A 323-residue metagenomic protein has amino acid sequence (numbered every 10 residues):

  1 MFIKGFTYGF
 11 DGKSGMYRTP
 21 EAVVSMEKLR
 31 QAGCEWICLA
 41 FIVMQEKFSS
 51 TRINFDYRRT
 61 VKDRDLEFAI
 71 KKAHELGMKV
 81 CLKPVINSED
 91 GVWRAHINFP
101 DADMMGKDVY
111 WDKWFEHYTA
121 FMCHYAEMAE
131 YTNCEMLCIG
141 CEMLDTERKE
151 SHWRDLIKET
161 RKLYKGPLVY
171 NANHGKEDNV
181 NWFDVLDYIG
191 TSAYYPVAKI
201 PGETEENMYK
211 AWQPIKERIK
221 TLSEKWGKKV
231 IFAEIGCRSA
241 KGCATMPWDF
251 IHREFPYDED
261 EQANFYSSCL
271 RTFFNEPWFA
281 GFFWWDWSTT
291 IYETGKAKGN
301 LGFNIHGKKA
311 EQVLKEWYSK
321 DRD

Functional and structural regions predicted by a protein language model:
G9-M16, S50-D63, M104-T119, G140-E147 (+2 more regions): The substrate-binding groove and active-site-proximal loops of carbohydrate-active enzymes, especially glycoside
S14-R30, F115-M128, N173-W182, A263-F273: Short, acidic/polar
G15-Q31, N54-E75, A120: Aromatic- and glycine-enriched glycan-recognition loops and surfaces that form the carbohydrate-binding subsites
E35-T51, D65-T146, W287-T290: Substrate-binding cleft and catalytic face of glycoside hydrolase catalytic domains, especially the flexible beta-alpha
C81-I86, D90, M136-R148, R154-D178 (+3 more regions): Aromatic-lined carbohydrate-recognition surfaces of secreted/lumenal glycan-active proteins
M122-C141, A172-W212, K229, A233 (+1 more regions): Aromatic- and acid-rich polysaccharide-binding/catalytic face of secreted or lumenal carbohydrate-active enzymes
A193-M208, T221-A263, W285-L301: Active-site clefts of carbohydrate-active enzymes
P247, E261-S268, T272, E276-D323: Aromatic-rich peripheral "rim/lid" segments of glycoside hydrolase catalytic domains that contact and position glycan
